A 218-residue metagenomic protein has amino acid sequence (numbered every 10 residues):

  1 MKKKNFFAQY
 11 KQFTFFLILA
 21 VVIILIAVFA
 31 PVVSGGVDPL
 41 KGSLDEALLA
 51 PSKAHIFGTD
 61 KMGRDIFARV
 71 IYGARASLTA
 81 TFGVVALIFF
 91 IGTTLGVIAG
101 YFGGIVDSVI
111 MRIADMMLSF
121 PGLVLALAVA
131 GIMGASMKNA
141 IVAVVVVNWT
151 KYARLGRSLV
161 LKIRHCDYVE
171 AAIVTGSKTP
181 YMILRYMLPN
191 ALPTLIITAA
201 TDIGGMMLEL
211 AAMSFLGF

Functional and structural regions predicted by a protein language model:
M1-L40, I113, A191-L192: N-terminal signal-anchor/first transmembrane alpha helix
K3, L44, S52, I66 (+4 more regions): Hydrophobic alpha-helical segments of integral membrane proteins, encompassing both true transmembrane helices
I18, I24-M62, F215-F218: Hydrophobic alpha-helical transmembrane segments of membrane transport/permease proteins and related membrane-embedded
I56, D60, L87, I91-G92 (+4 more regions): Generic hydrophobic transmembrane alpha-helix motif, especially the helices
T59-R64, Y101-F102, A171-Y181, R185-N190: Short helix-to-coil transition segments within interhelical loops that connect adjacent transmembrane helices
I66-Y101: Transmembrane alpha-helix signature in integral membrane proteins
R69-V70, L78, I113, F120 (+5 more regions): Short hydrophobic alpha-helical segments within the ABC transporter permease transmembrane module
I98-A99, V129, G156, V169 (+1 more regions): Hydrophobic alpha-helical interface/terminus motif in multipass membrane transporters
